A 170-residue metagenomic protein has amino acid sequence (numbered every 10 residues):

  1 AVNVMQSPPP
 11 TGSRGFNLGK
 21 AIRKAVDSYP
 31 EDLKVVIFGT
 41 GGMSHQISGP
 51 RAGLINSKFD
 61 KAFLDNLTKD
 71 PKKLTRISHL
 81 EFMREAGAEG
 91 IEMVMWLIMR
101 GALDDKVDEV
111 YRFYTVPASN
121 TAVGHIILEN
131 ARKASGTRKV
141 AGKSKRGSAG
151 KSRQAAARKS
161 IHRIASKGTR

Functional and structural regions predicted by a protein language model:
A1-K20, S28-E31, G49-R170: Flexible, D/E/H-enriched segments
A25: Catalytic-core regions built around general acid/base machinery
L33-G41: Beta-strand elements within well-structured catalytic alpha/beta cores of enzymes that handle phosphate/sulfate esters
G41-G49: A structural signal for small-residue-enriched, beta-sheet-centric alpha/beta enzyme cores and oligomeric scaffold folds
